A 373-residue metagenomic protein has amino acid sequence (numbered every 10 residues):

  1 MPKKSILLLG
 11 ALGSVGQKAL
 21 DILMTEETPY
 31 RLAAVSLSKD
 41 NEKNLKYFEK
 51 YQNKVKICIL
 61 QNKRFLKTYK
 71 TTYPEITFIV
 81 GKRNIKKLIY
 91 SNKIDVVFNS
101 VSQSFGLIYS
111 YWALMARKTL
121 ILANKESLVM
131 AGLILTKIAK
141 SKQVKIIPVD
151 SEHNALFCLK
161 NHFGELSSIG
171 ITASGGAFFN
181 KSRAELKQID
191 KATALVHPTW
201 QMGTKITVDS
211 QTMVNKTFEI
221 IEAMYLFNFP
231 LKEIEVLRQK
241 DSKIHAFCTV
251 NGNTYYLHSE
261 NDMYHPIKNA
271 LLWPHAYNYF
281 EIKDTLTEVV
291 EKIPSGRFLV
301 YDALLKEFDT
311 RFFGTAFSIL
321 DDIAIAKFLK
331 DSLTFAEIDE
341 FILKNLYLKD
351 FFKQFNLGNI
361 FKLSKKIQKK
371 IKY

Functional and structural regions predicted by a protein language model:
M1-F65, K70-Y373: Catalytic, metal-anchored helix/loop core of enzyme active sites in primary metabolism
